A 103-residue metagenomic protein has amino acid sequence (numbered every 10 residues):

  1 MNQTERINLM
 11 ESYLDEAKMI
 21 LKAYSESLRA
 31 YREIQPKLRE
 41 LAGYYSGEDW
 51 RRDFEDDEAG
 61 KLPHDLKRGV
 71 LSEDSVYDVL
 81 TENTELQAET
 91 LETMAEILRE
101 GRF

Functional and structural regions predicted by a protein language model:
Q3, L9, D15-A30, P36-F103: Long, low-complexity or tandemly repetitive, helically biased scaffold regions used for multimeric assembly/adhesion
